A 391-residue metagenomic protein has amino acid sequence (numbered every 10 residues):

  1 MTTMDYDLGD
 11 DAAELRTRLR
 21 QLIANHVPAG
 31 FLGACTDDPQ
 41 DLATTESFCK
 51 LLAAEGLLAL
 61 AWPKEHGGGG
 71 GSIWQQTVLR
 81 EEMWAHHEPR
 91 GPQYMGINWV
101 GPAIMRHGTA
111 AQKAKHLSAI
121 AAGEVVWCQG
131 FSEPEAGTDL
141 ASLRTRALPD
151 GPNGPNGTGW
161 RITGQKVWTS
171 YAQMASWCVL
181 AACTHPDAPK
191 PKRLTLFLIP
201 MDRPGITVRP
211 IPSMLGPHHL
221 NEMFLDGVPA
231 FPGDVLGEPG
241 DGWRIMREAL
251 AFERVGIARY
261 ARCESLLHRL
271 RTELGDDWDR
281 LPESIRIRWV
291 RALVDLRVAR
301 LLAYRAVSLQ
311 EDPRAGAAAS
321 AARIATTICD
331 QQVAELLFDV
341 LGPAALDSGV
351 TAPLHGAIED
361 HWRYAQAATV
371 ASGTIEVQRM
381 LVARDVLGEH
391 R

Functional and structural regions predicted by a protein language model:
M1-P92, K115, A119, N156 (+3 more regions): Amphipathic, small/basic residue-rich leader segments at the start of a protein or domain
T2-D5, W74, V78-L79, W99 (+3 more regions): Glycine-rich phosphate/cofactor-binding loops in nucleotide/flavin-utilizing enzymes
Y6-D10, I206-A299, A368, R384: Glycine-rich beta->alpha junctions and the first turn(s) of the following alpha-helix
F31-P39, G275, D279, E283-R286 (+1 more regions): C-terminal helix-coil-helix/basic helical segment that borders enzyme active sites and/or dimer interfaces and provides
A53-A114, S118-G123, Y171-W177, L296 (+3 more regions): Internal helix-loop-helix
G123-F131, A181: A short, Trp-centered hydrophobic/proline-enriched beta-strand micro-motif
L143, G159, T163-V208: A short core secondary-structure module
P149-G159: Intrinsically disordered, low-complexity terminal tails and inter-domain linkers enriched for S/T/G/P/D/E
